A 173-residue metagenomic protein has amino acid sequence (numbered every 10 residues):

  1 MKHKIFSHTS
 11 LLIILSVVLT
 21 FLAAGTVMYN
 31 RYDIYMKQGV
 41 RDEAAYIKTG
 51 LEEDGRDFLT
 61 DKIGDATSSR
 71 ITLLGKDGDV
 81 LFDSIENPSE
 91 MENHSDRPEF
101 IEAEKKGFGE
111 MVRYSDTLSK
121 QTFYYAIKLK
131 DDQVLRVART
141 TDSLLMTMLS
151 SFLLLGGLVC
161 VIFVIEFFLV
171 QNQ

Functional and structural regions predicted by a protein language model:
M1-V80, I85-E90, M146: Juxtamembrane segments flanking the first transmembrane helix of membrane-anchored signal-transduction proteins
K4-H8, L12, S150-L158, I162: Alpha-helical transmembrane segments of integral membrane proteins
F21-Y29, L158-Q173: Cytosolic-side ends of inner-membrane transmembrane helices, especially those that anchor bacterial signal-transduction
Y32, E92-S95, R136, Q173: Pocket-edge positions in alpha/beta enzyme catalytic cores
M36, E43, L144-S151, L169-Q173: Juxtamembrane alpha-helical signal-transduction segment immediately C-terminal to a transmembrane helix
T49-E52, K130-L155: Helix-start (N-cap) segments at beta->loop->alpha junctions that couple sensory/regulatory domains to adjoining helices
E53, E90-D131: Membrane-proximal, non-catalytic sensory/regulatory domains of signal-transducing membrane proteins
S69-L81, E110, T122-T141: Structured catalytic cores of enzymes that bind and process phosphorylated ligands/cofactors
